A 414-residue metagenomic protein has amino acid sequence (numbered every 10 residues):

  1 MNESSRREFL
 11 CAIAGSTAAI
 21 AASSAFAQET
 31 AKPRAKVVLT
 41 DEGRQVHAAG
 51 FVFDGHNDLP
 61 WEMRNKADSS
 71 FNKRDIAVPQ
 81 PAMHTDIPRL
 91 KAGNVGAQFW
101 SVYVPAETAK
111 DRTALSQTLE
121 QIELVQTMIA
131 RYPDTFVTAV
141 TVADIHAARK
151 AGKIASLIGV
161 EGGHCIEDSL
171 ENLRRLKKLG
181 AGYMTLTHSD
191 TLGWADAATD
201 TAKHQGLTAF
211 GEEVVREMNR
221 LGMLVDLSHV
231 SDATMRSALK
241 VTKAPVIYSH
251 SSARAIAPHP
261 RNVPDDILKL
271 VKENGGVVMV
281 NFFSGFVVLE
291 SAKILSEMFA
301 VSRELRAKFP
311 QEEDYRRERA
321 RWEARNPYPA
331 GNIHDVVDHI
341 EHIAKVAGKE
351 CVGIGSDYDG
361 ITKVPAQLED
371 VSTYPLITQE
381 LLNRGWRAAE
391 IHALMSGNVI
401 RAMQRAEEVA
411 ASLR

Functional and structural regions predicted by a protein language model:
E3-H204, P258-R414: N-terminal hydrophobic targeting/anchoring segments and the immediately downstream early-domain regions of hydrolases
C165-E167, K178-N262: Divalent metal-binding pocket/active-site signature
